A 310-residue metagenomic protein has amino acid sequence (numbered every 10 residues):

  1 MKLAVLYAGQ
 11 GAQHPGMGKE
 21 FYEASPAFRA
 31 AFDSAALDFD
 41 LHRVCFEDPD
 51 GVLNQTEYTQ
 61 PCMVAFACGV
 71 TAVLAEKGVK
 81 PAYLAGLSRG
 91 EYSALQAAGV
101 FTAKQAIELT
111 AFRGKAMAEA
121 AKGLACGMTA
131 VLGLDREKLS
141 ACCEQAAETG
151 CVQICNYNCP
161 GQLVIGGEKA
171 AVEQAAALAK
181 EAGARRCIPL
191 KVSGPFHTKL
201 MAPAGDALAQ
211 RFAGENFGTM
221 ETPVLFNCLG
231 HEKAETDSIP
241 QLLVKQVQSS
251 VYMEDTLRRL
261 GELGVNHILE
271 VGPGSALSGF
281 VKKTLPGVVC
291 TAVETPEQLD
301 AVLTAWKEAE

Functional and structural regions predicted by a protein language model:
M1-L139, L190, H267-L299: FabD-like malonyl-/acyl-CoA
Q10-A12, L37-H42, A98-S249: Alpha/beta catalytic cores of group-transfer enzymes, especially the acyltransferase/condensing modules of polyketide
A75, K180, R258-G264: Non-catalytic positions within long, well-ordered alpha-helices that form the structural scaffold/packing of enzyme
F101-T102, G205-L208, P286-V288, K307-E310: Short, hinge-like loop/turn segments at secondary-structure boundaries
L229, V289-E310: Short, flexible loop segments at boundaries between secondary-structure elements
Y252-M253: Amphipathic coiled-coil/heptad-repeat helices and related helical stalk/stem segments that mediate oligomerization
